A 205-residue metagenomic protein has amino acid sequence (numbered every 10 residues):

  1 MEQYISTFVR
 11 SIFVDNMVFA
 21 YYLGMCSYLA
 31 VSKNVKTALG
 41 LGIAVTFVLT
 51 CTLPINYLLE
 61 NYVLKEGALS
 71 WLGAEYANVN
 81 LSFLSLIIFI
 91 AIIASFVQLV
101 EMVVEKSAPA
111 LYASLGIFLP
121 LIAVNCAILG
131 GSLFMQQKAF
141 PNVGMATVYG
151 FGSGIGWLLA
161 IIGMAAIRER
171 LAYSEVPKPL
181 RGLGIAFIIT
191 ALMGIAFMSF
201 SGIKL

Functional and structural regions predicted by a protein language model:
M1-Y4, N61-F83, S132-T147, G202-K204: Helix-coil boundary and interhelical linker segments in multi-pass alpha-helical membrane proteins
S6-F19, V79-I93, V148-A160: Structural signature of hydrophobic alpha-helical transmembrane segments
Y22-A30, M102-S107, F118-L119, C126-F140: Generic transmembrane alpha-helix signature in multi-pass membrane proteins, especially transporters/channels
L23-T37, V97-L111, M164-E175: C-terminal ends of transmembrane helices
S27, V45-C51, I90-L99, V124-G131 (+2 more regions): Hydrophobic core segments of alpha-helical transmembrane domains in multi-pass membrane transport and ion-translocation
T37-F47, S85-F89, L111-I122, P179-I185: Cytoplasmic-side transmembrane-helix entry/capping segments in multi-pass membrane proteins
N61-L115: Ordered, amphipathic secondary-structure segments that act as subunit-interaction surfaces in large macromolecular
E169-F187: Interfacial loop-to-transmembrane junctions
